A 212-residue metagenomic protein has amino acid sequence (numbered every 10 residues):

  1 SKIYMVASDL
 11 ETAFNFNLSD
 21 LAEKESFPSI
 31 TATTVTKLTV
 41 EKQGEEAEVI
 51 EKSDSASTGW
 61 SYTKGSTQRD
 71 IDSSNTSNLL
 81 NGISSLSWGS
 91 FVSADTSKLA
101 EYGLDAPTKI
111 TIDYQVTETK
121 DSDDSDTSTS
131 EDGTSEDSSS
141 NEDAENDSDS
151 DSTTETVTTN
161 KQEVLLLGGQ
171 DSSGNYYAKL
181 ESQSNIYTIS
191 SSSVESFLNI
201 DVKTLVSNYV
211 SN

Functional and structural regions predicted by a protein language model:
S1-N212: Secondary-structure "cap/kink" motif recognition
